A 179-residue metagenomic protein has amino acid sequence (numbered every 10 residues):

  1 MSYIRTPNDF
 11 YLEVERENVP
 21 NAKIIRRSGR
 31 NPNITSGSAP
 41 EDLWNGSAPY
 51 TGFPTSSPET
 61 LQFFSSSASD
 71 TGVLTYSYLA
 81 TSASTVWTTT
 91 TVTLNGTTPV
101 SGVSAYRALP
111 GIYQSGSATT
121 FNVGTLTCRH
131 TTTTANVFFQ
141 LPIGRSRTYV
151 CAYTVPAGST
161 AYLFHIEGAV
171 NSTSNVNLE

Functional and structural regions predicted by a protein language model:
M1, S84-T85, L178-E179: Short intrinsically disordered, low-complexity coil segments enriched in acidic
M1-P32: Short, intrinsically disordered N-terminal pre-domain segments
S2-Y3, S36, A68: Alpha-helical protein-protein interaction elements
I4, L12, T51, S77-L79: Compositionally biased, intrinsically disordered low-complexity regions enriched in proline and serine
T6-N8, T133, P156: Serine/threonine-rich low-complexity intrinsically disordered regions
N21-N31, A39-A68, V103-T119, V123-L126 (+1 more regions): Beta-rich globular "head" domains
D70-T81, V86-V137: Signature of Asx- and small-polar-rich beta-strand/turn repeats characteristic of beta-solenoid architectures
